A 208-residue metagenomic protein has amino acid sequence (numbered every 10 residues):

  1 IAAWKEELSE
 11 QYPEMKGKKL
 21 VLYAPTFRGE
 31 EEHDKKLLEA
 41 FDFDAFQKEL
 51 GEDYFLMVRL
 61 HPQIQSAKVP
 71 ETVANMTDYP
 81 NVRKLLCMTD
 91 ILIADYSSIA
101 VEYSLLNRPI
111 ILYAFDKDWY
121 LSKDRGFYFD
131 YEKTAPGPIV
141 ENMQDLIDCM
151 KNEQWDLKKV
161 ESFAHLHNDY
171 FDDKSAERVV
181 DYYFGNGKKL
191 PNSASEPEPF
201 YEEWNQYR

Functional and structural regions predicted by a protein language model:
I1-K68, V140, F171, E177: Conserved catalytic-core segment of nucleotide-activated headgroup transferases in glycan assembly
A2-E7, A94, E153-W155: Short, surface-exposed amphipathic charged segments that create phosphate/polyanion-binding patches used for binding
E6-S9, F41-A45, T77-N81, S98 (+1 more regions): A generic local structural motif
R28, Q63, P80, K117 (+1 more regions): Residue-level detector of flexible, active-site-proximal loop/helix-junction positions within diverse enzyme catalytic
M57, A74, I91-I93, I111 (+1 more regions): Hydrophobic/aromatic beta-strand patches that form the interior of the parallel beta-sheet core in alpha/beta enzyme
P62-V101, L106: Donor nucleotide-activated moiety binding/catalytic core segment of transferases that use nucleotide-activated donors
E71, S98-N168: Catalytic binding pocket for nucleotide-activated donors in carbohydrate/polymer assembly enzymes
N142-R208: C-terminal amphipathic helix plus adjacent low-complexity, charged tail appended to glycosyltransferase catalytic
